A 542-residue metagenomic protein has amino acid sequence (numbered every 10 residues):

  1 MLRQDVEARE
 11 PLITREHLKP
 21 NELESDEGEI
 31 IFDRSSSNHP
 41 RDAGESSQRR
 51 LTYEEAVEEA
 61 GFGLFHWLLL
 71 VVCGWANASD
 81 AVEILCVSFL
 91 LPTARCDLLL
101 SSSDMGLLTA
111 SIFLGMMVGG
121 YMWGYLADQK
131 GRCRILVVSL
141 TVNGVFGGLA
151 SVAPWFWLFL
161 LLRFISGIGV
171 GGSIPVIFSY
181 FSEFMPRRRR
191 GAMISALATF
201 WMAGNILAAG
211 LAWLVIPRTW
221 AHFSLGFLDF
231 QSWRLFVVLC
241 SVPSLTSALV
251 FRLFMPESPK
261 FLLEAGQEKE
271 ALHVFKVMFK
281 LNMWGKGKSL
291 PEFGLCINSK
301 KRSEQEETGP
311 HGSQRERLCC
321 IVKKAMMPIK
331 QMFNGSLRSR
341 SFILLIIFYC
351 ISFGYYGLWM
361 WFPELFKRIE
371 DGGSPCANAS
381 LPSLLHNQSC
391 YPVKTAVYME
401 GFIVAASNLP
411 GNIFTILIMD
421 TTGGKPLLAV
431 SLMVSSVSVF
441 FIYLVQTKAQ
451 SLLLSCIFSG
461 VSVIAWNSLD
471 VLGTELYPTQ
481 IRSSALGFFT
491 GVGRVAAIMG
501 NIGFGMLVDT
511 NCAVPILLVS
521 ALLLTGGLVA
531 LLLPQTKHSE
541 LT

Functional and structural regions predicted by a protein language model:
M1-W284, L295-G372, S380-T542: Transmembrane-helix signature of 12-pass secondary carriers
K288-E292: Conserved C-terminal helix/linker of AAA+ ATPases
P375: Catalytic cores and adjacent flexible loops of soluble metabolic enzymes that perform enolate/carbanion chemistry on
